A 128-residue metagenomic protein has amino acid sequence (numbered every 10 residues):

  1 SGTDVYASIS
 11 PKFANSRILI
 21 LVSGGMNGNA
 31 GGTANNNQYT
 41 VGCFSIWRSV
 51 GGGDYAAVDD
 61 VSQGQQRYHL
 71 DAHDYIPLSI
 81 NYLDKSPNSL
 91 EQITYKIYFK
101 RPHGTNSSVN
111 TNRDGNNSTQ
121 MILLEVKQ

Functional and structural regions predicted by a protein language model:
V5-Q92, K96-Q128: Terminal beta-strand-rich extracellular "head" domains that mediate receptor/glycan or other ligand binding
